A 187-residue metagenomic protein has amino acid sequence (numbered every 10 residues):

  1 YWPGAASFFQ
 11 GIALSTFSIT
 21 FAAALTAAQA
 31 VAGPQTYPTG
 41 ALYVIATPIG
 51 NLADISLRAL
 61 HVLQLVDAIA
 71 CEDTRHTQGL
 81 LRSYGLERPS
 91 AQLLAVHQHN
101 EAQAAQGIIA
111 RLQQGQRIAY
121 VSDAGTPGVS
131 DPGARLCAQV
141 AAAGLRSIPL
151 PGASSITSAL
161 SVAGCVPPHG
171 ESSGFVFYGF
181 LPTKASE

Functional and structural regions predicted by a protein language model:
F21-H97: Glycine-rich, flexible N-terminal cofactor/catalytic loop recognition
A41-I45, Q114-S122, F175: Generic beta-sheet signal
E72, V96, V121-D123, I148-L150: Structural motif
R75-T77, G125-T126, S155: Alpha-helix capping/helix-boundary segments
N100-G107: Glycine-rich, highly charged phosphate/nucleotide-binding loops
I108-S147: Glycine/small-residue-rich loop that forms an oxyanion/phosphate-binding "nest" at active or ligand-binding sites
R135-E187: Class I SAM-dependent methyltransferase SAM-binding "motif I" and its flanking Rossmann-like core
